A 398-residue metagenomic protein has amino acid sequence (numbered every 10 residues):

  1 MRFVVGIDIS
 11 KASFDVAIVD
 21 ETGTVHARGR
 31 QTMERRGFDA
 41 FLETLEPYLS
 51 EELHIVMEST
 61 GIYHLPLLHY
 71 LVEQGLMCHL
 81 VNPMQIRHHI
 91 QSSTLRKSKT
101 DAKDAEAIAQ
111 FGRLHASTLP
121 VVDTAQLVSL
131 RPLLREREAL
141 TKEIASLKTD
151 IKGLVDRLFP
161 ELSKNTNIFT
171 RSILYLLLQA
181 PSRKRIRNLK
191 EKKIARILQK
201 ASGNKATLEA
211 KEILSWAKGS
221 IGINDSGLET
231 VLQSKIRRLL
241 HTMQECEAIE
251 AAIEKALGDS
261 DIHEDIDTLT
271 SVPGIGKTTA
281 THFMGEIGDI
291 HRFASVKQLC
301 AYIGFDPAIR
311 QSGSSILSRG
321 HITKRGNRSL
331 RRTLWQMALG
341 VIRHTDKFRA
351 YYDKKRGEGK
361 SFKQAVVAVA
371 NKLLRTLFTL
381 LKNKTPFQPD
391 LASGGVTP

Functional and structural regions predicted by a protein language model:
M1-P398: A detector of single, family-specific signature residues that are central to catalytic or substrate-handling motifs
